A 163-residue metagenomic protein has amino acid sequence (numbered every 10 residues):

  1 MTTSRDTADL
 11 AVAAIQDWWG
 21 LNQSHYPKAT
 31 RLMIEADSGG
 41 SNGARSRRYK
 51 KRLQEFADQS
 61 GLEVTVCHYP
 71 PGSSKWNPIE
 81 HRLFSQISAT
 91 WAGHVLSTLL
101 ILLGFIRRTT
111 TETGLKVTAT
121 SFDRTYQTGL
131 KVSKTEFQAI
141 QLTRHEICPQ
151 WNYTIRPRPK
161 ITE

Functional and structural regions predicted by a protein language model:
M1-E35, G39-G40: Electropositive, glycine- and tryptophan-enriched low-complexity nucleic-acid-binding patches
A14, R48-R52, R82-Q86: Alpha-helical scaffold elements adjacent to nucleotide-binding pockets in ATP/GTP-utilizing enzyme cores
R31-S38, V66-P71, F105-I106: Extended hydrophobic secondary-structure segments that form protein cores and membrane-embedded regions
A36-Y49, P70-W76: Acidic, metal-coordinating catalytic cores used for nucleic-acid/nucleotide bond scission and strand-transfer chemistry
Y49-T65: Two-metal-ion acidic nuclease core segments, chiefly of the RNase H-like superfamily
Q59, S85, A89-G93, R108: Short, well-ordered loop/turn and helix-capping segments at boundaries between secondary-structure elements and domains
V66-S88: RNase H-like two-metal-ion nuclease catalytic core shared by retroviral integrases and related mobile-element nucleases
G93-E163: C-terminal accessory extensions appended to soluble enzyme cores
